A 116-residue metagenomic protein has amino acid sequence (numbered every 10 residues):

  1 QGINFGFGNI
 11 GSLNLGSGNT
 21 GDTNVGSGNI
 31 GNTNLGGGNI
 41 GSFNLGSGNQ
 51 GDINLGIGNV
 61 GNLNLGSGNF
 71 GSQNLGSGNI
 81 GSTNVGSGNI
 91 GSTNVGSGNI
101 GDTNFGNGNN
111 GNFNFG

Functional and structural regions predicted by a protein language model:
Q1-G116: Periodic small-residue-enriched repeat registers in elongated scaffold domains
